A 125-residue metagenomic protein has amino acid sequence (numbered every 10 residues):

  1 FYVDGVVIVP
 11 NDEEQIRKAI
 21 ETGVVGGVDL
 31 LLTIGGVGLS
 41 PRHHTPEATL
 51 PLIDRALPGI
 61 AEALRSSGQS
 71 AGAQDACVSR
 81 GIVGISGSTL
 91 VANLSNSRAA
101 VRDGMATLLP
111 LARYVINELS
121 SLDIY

Functional and structural regions predicted by a protein language model:
F1-Y125: Non-catalytic beta/alpha edge segments that cap or flank active sites
